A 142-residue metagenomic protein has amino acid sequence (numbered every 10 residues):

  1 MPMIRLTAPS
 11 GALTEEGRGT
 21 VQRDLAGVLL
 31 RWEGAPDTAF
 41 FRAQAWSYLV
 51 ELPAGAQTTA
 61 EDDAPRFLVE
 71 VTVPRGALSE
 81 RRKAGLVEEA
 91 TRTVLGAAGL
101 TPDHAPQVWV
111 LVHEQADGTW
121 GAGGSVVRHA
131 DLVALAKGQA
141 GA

Functional and structural regions predicted by a protein language model:
M1-A142: A domain-level signal for the structural core that forms small-molecule/cofactor-binding pockets and catalytic centers
